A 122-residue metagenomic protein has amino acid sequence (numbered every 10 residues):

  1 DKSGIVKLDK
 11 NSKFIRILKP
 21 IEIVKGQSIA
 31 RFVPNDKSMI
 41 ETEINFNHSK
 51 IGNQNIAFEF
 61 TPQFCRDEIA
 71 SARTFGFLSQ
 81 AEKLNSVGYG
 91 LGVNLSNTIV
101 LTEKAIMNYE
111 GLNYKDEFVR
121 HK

Functional and structural regions predicted by a protein language model:
K2-K122: C-terminal regulatory domains involved in ligand/effector binding and gene-expression control
